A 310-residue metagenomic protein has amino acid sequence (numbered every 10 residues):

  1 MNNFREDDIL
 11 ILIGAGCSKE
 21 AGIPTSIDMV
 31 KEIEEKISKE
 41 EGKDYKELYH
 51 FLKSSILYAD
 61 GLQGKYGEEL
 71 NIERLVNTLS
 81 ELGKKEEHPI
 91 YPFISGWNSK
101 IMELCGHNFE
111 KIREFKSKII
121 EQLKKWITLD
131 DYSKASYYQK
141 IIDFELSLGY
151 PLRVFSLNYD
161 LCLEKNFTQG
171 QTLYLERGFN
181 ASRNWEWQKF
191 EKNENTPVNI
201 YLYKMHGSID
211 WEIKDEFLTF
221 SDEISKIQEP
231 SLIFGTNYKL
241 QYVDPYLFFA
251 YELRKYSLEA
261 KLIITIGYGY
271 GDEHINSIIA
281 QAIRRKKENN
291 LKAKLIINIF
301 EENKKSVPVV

Functional and structural regions predicted by a protein language model:
M1-A21, S26-S55, N193-P197, Y251-V310: SIR2/sirtuin-family catalytic core signature
N2-R5, I9-L12, A21, L57-T196 (+1 more regions): Active-site periphery "cap/insert" segments of enzyme catalytic domains
I11-L12, R153-S156, L202-K204, I296-I299: Extended hydrophobic secondary-structure segments that form protein cores and membrane-embedded regions
G16-C17, Y159-L161, H206-I209, Y270: Short, flexible loop/turn elements at secondary-structure junctions
P24-T25, T168, F217: Short coil/turn segments at secondary-structure boundaries
I33, N158, H206-I209, I299-E301: Residues at the C-termini of beta-strands that transition into short coil/loop
S54, D215-L258: Acidic, metal/cofactor-coordinating or nucleic-acid-engaging core segments within structured domains
E191-D222: A recognition module on extended beta-rich or small alphabeta surfaces enriched in W/G with H and D/E
